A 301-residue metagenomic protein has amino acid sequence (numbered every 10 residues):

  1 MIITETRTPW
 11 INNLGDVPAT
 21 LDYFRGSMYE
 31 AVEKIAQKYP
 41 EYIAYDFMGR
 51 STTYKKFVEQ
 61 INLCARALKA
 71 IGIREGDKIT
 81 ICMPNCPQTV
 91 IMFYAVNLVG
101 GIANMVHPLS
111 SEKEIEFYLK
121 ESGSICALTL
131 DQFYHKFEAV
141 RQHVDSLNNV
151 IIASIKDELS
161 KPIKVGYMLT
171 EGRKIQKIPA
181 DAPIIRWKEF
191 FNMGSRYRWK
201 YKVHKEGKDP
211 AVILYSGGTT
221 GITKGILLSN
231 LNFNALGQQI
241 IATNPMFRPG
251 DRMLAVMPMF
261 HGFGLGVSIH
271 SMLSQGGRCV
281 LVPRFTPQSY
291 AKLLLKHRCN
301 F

Functional and structural regions predicted by a protein language model:
I2-E5, L21-A44, E59: A short N-terminal helical cap/helix-turn-helix that marks the beginning of AMP-binding/adenylate-forming
E33, E41-C86, V90-Y94, S111-E116 (+1 more regions): Conserved AMP-binding/adenylate-forming core of the ANL superfamily
T53-K55, K202, A211-A235: Conserved AMP-binding A3 loop
V58-L63, N192-Y197, I226-R248, V256 (+1 more regions): Conserved structural elements of the adenylate-forming
T80-C82, T89, F93, N97-Q132 (+3 more regions): Short beta-strand->loop structural element characteristic of the AMP-binding/adenylate-forming
L98-E189: Structural core segment of the AMP-binding/adenylate-forming
Q176-Y215, I222, P245-R252: Conserved pre-ATP/AMP-binding loop-to-beta segment of ANL
N234-R252, F260-F301: Conserved AMP-binding/adenylation subdomain of ANL enzymes
